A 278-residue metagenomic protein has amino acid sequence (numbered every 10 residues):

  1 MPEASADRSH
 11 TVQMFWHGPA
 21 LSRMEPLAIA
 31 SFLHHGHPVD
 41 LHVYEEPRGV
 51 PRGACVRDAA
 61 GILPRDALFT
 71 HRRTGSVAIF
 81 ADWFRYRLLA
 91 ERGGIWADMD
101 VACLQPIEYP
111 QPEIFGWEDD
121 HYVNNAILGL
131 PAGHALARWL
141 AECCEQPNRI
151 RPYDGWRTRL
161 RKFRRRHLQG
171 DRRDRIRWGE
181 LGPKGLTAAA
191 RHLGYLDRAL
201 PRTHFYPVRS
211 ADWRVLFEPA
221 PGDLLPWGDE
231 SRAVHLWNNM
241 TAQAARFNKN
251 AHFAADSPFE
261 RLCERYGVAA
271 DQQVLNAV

Functional and structural regions predicted by a protein language model:
M1-A81, A97-V278: Glycosyltransferase-associated regions of secretory-pathway enzymes, highlighting luminal stem/catalytic domains
D82-G93: Small-residue hinge/turn detector
